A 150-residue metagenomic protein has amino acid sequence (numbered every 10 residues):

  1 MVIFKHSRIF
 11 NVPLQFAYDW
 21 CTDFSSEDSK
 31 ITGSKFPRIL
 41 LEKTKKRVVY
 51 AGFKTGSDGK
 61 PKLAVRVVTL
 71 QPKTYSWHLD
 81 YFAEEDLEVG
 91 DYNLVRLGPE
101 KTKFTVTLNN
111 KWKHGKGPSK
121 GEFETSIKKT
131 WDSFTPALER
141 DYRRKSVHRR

Functional and structural regions predicted by a protein language model:
M1-K45: Hydrophobic ligand-binding cavity/cleft-lining segments
M1-S7, F36, T74, L87-V89 (+1 more regions): Intrinsic-disorder/low-complexity, polar/charged segments enriched in Ser/Thr/Lys/Arg/Asp/Glu/Gln
A17-C21, E27, Y50, V67 (+4 more regions): Hydrophobic pocket/interface hotspot
W20-C21, G90-L94, T102-F104, L138-R150: A generic structural signal for ordered secondary structure
S26-S29, K73-Y75, R143, V147: Generic structural signal for secondary-structure transition and capping sites
R47-F53: Generic recognition of long tandem-repeat/solenoid scaffolds
G56-K101, N109-W112: Hydrophobic-ligand binding "helix-grip"
N109-R150: A conserved amphipathic terminal alpha-helix motif
